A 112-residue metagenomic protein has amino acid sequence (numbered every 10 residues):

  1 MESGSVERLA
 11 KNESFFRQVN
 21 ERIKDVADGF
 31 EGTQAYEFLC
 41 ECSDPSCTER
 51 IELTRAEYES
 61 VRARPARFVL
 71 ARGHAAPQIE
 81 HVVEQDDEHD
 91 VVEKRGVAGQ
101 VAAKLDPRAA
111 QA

Functional and structural regions predicted by a protein language model:
M1-A112: Polybasic/polar functional segments that serve as interface/processing modules
